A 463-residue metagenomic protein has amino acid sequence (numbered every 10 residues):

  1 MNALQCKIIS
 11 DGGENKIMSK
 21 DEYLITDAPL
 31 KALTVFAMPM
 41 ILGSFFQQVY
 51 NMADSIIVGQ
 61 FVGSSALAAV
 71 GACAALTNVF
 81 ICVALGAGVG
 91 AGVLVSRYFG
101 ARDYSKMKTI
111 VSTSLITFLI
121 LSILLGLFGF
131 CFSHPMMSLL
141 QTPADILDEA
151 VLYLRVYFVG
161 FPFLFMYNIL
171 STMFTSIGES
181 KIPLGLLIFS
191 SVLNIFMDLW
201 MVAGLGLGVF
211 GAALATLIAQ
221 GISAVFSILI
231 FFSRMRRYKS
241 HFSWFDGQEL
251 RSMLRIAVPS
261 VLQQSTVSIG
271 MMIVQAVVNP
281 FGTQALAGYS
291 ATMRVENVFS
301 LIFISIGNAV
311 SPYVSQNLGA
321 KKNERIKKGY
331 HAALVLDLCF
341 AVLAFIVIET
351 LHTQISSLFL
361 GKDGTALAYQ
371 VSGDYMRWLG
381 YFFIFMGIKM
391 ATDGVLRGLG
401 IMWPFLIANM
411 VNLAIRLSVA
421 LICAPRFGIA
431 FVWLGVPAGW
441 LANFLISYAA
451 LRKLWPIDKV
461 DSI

Functional and structural regions predicted by a protein language model:
M1-A37, V95-G160, G204-V258, V314-Y381 (+1 more regions): Short alpha-helical transmembrane segments in multi-pass integral membrane proteins
I25-F61, A75-G90, L94, L119-G126 (+5 more regions): N-terminal transmembrane alpha-helices
V35-D54, V156, S190, A219-S223 (+4 more regions): Transmembrane helical elements of multi-pass membrane transporters/channels
M40, S44, I56, V93 (+17 more regions): Transmembrane alpha-helix boundary and packing residues in multipass membrane permease domains and related
F45, V49-L67, M137-A144, W200-L207 (+5 more regions): Helix-terminus/linker motif at the lipid-water interface of multi-pass membrane proteins
L67-L127, L164-P183, G288-H352, M386-G400 (+1 more regions): Small-residue-rich hydrophobic transmembrane alpha-helices
V79-C82, N194-D198, S223-I228, V298-L301 (+3 more regions): Hydrophobic transmembrane alpha-helices of multi-pass small-molecule transporters
G88, Y157-T175, P183-S191, A212-V225 (+4 more regions): Short runs within selected transmembrane alpha-helices of multi-pass transporters and secretion channels
